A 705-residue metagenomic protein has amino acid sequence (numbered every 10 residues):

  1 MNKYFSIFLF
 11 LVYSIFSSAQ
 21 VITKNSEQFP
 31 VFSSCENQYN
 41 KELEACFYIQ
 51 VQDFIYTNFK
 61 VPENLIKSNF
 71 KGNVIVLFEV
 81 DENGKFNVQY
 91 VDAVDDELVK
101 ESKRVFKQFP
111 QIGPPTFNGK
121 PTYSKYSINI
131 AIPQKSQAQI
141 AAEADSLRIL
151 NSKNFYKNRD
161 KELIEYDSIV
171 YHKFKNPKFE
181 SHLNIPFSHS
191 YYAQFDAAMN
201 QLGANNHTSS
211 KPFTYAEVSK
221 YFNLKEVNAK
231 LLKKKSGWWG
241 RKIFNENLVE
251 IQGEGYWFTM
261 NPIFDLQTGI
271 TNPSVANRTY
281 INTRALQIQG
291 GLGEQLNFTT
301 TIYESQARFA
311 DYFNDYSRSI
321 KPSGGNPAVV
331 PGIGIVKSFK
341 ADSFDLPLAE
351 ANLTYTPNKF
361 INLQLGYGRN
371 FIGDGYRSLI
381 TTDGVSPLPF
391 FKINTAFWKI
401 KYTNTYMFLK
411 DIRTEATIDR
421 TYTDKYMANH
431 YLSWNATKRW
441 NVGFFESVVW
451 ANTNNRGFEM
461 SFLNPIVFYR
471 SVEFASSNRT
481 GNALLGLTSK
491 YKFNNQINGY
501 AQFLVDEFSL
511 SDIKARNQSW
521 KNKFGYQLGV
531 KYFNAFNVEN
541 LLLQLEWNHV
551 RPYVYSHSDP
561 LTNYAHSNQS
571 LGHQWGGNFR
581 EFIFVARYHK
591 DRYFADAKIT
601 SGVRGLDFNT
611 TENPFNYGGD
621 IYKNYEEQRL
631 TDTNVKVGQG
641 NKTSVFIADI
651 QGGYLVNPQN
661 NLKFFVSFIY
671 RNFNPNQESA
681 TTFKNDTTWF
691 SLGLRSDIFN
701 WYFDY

Functional and structural regions predicted by a protein language model:
N2-L9: Sec-dependent signal peptide recognition, specifically the positively charged N-region followed immediately by
S6, A19-F155: Charge-biased low-complexity segments
V31-Y39, S136, I140-E180, F187 (+2 more regions): Surface-exposed, low-complexity/disordered segments and acidic/polar micro-motifs at processing/linker regions
P110-Q111, P262-I270, F668-R671: Generic short beta-strand segments
L163-N441, S447-N452, A515-F524, K531 (+5 more regions): Outer-membrane beta-barrel channel domains
L346, K438-Y705: Exposed, low-structure sequence patches enriched in small/polar residues
